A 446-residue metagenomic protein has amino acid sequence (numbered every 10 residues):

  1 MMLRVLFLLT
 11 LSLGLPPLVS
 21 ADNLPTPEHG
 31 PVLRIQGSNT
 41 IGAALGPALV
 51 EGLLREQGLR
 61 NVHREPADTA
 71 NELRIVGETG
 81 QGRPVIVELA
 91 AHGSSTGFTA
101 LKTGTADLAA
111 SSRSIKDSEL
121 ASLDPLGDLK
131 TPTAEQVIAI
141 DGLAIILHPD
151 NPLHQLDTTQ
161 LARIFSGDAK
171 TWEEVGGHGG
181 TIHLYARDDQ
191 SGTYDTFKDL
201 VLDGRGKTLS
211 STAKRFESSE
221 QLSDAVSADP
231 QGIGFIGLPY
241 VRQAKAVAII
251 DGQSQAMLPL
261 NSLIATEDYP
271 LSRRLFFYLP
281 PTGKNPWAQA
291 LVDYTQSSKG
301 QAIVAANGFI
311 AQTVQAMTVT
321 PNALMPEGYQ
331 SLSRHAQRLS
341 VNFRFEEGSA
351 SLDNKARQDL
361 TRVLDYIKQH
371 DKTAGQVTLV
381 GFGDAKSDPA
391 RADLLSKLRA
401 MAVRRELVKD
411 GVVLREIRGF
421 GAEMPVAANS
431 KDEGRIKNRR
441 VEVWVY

Functional and structural regions predicted by a protein language model:
R4-P16: Bacterial N-terminal signal peptides
A21-S349, D353-Q358, R435-K437, V445: Flexible loop/hinge segments at secondary-structure junctions
P84-L89, V377, L414-I417: Generic structural signal for residues in well-ordered beta-strands
R338, R344-V380, R404-V413, V443-Y446: Periplasmic peptidoglycan-binding/anchoring modules of Gram-negative envelope and division proteins
K372-T373, F382-Y446: Periplasmic OmpA-like peptidoglycan-binding domain that tethers envelope proteins to the cell wall
